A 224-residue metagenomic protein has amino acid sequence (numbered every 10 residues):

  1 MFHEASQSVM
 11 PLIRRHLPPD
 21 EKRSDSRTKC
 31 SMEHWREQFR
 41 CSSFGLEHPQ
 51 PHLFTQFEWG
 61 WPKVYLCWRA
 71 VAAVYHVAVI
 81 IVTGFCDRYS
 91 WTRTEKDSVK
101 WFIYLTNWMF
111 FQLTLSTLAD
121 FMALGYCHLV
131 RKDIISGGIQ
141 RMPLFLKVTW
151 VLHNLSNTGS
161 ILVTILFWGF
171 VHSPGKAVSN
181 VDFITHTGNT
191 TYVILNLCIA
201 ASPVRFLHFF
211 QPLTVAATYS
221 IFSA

Functional and structural regions predicted by a protein language model:
F2-A224: Aromatic-rich, lipid-facing transmembrane alpha helices and their immediate juxtamembrane interface loops in integral
